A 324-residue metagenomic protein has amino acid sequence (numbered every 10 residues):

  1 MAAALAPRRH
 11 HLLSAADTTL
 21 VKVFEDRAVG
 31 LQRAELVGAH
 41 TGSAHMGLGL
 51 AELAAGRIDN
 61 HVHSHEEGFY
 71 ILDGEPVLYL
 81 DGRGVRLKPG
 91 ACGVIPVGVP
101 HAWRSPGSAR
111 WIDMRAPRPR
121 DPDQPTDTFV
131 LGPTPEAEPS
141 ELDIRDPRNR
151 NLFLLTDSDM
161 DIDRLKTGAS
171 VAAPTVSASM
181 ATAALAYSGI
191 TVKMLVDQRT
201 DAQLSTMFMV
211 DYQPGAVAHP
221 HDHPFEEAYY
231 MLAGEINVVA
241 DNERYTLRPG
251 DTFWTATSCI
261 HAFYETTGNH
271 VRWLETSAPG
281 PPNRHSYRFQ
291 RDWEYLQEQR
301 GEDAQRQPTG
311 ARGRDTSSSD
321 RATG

Functional and structural regions predicted by a protein language model:
M1-A44, T126-L204, R288-G324: A short, N-terminal "cap"/entry segment at the start of jelly-roll beta-barrel domains of the cupin/DSBH fold
Q32-A34, L48-H63, G189-K193, F208-D222: Conserved short histidine dyad/triad with adjacent acidic residue
G56, S64-V77, D81, F225-N237 (+1 more regions): Glycine- and acidic-residue-biased ligand/ion/polar-headgroup-sensing regions
S64, R83, V99, G107-S108 (+4 more regions): A generic "binding-loop/recognition-motif" signal
G82-G98, N242-S258: Short acidic-glycine-tyrosine-enriched beta hairpin
V94, G107-T126, W254, G268-Y287: A short hydrophobic beta-strand segment most commonly corresponding to one strand of the jelly-roll/cupin
M207-V210, I236-V238, D251, S258 (+2 more regions): A structural feature that tracks compact, well-ordered secondary-structure segments with a strong bias toward
